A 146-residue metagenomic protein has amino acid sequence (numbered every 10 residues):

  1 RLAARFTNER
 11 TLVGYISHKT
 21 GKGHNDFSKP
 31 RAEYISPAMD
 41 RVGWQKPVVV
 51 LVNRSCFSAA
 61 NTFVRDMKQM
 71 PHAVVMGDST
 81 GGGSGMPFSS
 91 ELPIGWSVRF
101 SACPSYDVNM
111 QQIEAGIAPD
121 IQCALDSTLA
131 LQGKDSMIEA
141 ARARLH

Functional and structural regions predicted by a protein language model:
R1-P47, G85-M86, A102, Y106 (+1 more regions): Gly/Ser/Thr-rich loop/hinge elements
A3, S28, Q45-V48, A60-V64 (+2 more regions): Extracytoplasmic/secreted envelope proteins and their assembly/folding machinery, especially bacterial periplasmic
A3, V49-S55, A124-L131: Second-shell loop/turn segments in exported
A4-T11, K68-H72, R142-H146: Sec-exported extracytoplasmic/periplasmic mature domains
I16-H18, L51-S55, G77-T80, S101-S105: Active-site-proximal beta-strand/loop segments in catalytic clefts of secreted hydrolases
F57, M70-G83: Short, well-structured beta-strand/strand-turn elements
G82-L125: C-terminal regions of proteins
P119-H146: Low-complexity, Gly/Ser/Thr/Pro-rich intrinsically disordered linker/tail segments
